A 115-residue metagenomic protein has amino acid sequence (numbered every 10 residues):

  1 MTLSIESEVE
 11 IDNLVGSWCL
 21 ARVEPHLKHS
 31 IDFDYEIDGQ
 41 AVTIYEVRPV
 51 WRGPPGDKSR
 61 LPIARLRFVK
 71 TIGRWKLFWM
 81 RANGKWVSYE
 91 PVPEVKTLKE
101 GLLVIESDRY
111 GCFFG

Functional and structural regions predicted by a protein language model:
M1-G56: Negatively charged, low-complexity tracts enriched in Asp/Glu with abundant Ser/Thr
R22-K28, L61-R74, C112-G115: Hydrophobic transmembrane alpha-helix bundles
E36-T43, V69, P91, L102: Short alpha-helical interface elements
Y45-W79: Short, conserved beta-strand/beta-arch hydrophobic-aromatic motifs that form part of recognition grooves or interface
I72-G115: Short, compact, well-ordered microdomains
